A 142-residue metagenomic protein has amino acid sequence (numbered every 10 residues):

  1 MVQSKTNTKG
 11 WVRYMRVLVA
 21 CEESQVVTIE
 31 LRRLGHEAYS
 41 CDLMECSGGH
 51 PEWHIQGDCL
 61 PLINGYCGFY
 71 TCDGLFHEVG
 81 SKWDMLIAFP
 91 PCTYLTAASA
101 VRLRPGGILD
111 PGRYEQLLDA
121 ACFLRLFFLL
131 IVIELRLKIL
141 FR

Functional and structural regions predicted by a protein language model:
M1-R142: Conserved active-site and SAM-binding loop architecture of S-adenosyl-L-methionine-dependent nucleic-acid
